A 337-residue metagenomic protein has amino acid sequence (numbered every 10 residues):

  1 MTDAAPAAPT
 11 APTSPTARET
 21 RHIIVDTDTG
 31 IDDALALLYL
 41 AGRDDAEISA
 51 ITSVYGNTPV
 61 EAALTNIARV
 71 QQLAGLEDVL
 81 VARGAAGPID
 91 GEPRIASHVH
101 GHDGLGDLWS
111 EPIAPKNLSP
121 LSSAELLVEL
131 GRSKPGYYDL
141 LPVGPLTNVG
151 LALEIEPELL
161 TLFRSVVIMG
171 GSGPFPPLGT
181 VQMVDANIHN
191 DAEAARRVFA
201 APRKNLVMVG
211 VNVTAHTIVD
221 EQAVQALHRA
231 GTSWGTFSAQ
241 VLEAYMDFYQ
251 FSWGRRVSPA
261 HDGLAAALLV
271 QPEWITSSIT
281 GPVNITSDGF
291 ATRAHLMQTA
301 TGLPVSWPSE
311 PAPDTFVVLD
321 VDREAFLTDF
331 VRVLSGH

Functional and structural regions predicted by a protein language model:
T2, A17-R21, Y39-L40, E47 (+3 more regions): Conformational coupling and interaction surfaces
T2, R21, A62-S133, A312-V321 (+1 more regions): Metal-dependent C-N hydrolase catalytic cores
D3-P15: Intrinsically disordered, low-complexity proline-rich tandem-repeat tracts
A17-A68, W109-T214: Active-site histidine-anchored catalytic micro-motif
S49, E77-R83, I279-V283: Short N-terminal amphipathic alpha-helices
V81, V198, A266: A residue-level signal for conserved active-site and pocket-lining positions in enzyme catalytic cores
E92-R94, A152, L178-G179, I218-E221: Short, well-ordered secondary-structure micro-motifs
R94-G101, V181-V184, V224-Q225: Short, surface-exposed amphipathic charged segments that create phosphate/polyanion-binding patches used for binding
